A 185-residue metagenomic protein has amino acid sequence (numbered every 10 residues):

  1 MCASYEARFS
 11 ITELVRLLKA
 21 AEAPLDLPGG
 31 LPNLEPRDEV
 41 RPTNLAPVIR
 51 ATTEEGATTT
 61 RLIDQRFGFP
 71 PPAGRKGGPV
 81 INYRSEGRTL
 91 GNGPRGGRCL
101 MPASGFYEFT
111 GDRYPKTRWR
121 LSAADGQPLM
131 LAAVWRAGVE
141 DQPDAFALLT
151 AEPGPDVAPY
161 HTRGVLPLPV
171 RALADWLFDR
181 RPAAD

Functional and structural regions predicted by a protein language model:
M1-D185: Short linear sequence motif anchored by a di-proline
